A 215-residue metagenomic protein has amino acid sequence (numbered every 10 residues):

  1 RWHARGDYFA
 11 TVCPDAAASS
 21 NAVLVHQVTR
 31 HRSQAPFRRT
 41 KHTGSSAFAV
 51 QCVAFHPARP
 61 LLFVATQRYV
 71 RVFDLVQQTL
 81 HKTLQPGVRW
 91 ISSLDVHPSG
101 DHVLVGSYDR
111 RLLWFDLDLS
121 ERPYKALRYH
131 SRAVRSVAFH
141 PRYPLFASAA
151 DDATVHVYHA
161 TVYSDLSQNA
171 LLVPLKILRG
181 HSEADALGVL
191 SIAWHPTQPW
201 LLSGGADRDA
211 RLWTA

Functional and structural regions predicted by a protein language model:
W2-G6, V53-R59, D95-D101, V137-Y143 (+1 more regions): Loop/turn segments within WD40 beta-propeller blades
A16, S20-N21, R68-V70, D109-L113 (+4 more regions): Short coil/turn segments within WD40 beta-propeller repeats
V28-R32, L117, H159-N169, A215: Short loop/turn segments immediately following beta-strands, especially the blade-tip and inter-blade linker loops
Q34-R38, H81-K82, R122-K125, L166-Q168 (+1 more regions): A structural motif specific to WD40 beta-propellers
T43-A49, Q85-I91, L127-V134, L178-V189: WD40/WD-repeat beta-propeller blade N-cap
L190-A215: Blade-level signature of beta-propeller repeat domains, shared across WD40, Kelch, NHL, RCC1 and BNR/Asp-box propellers
